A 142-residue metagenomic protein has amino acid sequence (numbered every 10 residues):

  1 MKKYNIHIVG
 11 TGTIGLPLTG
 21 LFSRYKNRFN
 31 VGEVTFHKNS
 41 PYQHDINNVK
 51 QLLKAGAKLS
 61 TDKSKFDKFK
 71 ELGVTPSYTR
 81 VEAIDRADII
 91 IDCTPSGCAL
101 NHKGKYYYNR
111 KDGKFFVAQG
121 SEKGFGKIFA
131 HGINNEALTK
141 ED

Functional and structural regions predicted by a protein language model:
K2-D142: N-terminal Rossmann-like NAD(P) cofactor-binding subdomain of oxidoreductases, focused on the glycine-rich
